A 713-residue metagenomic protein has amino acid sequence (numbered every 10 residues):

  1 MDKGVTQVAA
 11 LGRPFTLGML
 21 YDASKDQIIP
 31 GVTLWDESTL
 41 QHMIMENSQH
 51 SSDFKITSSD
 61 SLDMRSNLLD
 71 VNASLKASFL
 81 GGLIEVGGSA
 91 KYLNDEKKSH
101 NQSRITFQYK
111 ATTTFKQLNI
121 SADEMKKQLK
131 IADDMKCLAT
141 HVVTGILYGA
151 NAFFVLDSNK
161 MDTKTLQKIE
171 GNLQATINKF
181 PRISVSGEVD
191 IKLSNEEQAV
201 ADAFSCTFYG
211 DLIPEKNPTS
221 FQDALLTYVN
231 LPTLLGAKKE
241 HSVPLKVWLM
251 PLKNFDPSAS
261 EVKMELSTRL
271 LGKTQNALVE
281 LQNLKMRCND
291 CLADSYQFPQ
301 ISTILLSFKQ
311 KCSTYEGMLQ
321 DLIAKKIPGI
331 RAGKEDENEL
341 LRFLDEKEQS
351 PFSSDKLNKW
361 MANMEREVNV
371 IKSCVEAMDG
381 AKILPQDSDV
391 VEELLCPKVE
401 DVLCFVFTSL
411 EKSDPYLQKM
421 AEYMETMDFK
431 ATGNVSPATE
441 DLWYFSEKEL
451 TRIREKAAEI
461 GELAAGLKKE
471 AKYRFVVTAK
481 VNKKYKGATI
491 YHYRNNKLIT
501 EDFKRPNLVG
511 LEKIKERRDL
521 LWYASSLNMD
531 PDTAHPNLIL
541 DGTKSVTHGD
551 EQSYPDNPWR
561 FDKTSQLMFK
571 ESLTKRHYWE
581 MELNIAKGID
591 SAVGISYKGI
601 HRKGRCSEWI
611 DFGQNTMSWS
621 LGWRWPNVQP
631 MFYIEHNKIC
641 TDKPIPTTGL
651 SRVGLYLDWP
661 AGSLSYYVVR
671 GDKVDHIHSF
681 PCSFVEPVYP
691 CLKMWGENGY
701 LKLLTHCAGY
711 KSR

Functional and structural regions predicted by a protein language model:
M1-E335, L341: Membrane-permeabilization and membrane-interfacing ectodomains
V5, L11, S24-K25, S350 (+3 more regions): Alpha-helical interaction segments
I28, H241, S353, S436 (+3 more regions): Intrinsically disordered, low-complexity regions enriched in Ser/Pro/Gly/Gln/His and often acidic
L68-L75, F79, I84-G88, Y92 (+13 more regions): Long, contiguous hydrophobic alpha-helical segments, chiefly transmembrane helices and signal peptides
F79-G82, T268, Q275, L292-S295 (+12 more regions): Intrinsic disorder
C137, C206, C288-C291, C312 (+8 more regions): Generic recognition of cysteine residues
D345-I600, K711-R713: Acidic, low-complexity intrinsically disordered termini and linkers
N507-R713: Beta-rich ligand-recognition domains in immune and ubiquitin systems
